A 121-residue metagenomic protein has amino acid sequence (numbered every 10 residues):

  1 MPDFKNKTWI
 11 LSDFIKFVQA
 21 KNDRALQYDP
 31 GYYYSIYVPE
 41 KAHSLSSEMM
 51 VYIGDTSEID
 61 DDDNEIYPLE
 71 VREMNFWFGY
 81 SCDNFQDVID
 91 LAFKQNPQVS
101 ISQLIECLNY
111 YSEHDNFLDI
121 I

Functional and structural regions predicted by a protein language model:
M1-E58, D63-Y67: Extended, charge-biased low-complexity segments that typically form long amphipathic alpha-helices/coiled-coils
M49-N116: Amphipathic protein-protein interaction modules
L118-I121: Short acidic DE-rich linear segments
